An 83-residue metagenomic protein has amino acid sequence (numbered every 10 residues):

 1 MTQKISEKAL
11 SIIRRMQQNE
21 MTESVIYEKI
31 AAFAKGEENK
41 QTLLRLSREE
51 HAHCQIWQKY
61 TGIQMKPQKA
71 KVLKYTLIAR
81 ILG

Functional and structural regions predicted by a protein language model:
M1-G83: Non-heme di-metal
